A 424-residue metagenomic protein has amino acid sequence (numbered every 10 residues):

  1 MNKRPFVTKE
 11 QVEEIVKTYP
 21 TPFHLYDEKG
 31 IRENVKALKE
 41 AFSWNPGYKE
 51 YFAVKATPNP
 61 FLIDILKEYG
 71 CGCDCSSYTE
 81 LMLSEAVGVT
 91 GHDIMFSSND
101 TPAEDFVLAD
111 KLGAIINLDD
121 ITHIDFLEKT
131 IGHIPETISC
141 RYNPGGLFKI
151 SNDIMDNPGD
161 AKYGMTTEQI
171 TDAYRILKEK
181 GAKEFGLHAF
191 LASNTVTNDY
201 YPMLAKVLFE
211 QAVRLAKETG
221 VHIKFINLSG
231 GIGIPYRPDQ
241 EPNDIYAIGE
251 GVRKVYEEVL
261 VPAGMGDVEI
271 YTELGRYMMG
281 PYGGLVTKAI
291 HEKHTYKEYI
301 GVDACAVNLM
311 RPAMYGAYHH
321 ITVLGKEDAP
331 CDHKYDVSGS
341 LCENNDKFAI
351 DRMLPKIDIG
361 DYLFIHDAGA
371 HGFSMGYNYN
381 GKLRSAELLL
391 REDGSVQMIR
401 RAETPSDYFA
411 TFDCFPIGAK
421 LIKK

Functional and structural regions predicted by a protein language model:
M1-E136, D172, L177-E179, K183 (+4 more regions): A charged N-terminal "starter" segment
Q11, D27-G30, N34, P58 (+18 more regions): General structural feature for long, well-ordered alpha-helical segments within catalytic domains of soluble enzymes
I31, K55, S77, A109 (+6 more regions): Conserved, mostly hydrophobic/aromatic
W44-P46, H133, G220, P242 (+2 more regions): Short, glycine- and charge-enriched coil/turn segments that flank and shape catalytic ligand pockets
F52, C73-S76, F96, N117-D120 (+6 more regions): General beta-strand structural signal in soluble alpha/beta enzymes
P58-F61, L83, P102-A103, D125 (+7 more regions): Flexible loop/turn segments at secondary-structure boundaries
T130, P144-H291: Active-site loop/helix belt of alpha/beta enzymes
L260, M265-K424: Charged (often Lys/Glu-rich) extended helix/loop segments that serve as interaction or gating elements
